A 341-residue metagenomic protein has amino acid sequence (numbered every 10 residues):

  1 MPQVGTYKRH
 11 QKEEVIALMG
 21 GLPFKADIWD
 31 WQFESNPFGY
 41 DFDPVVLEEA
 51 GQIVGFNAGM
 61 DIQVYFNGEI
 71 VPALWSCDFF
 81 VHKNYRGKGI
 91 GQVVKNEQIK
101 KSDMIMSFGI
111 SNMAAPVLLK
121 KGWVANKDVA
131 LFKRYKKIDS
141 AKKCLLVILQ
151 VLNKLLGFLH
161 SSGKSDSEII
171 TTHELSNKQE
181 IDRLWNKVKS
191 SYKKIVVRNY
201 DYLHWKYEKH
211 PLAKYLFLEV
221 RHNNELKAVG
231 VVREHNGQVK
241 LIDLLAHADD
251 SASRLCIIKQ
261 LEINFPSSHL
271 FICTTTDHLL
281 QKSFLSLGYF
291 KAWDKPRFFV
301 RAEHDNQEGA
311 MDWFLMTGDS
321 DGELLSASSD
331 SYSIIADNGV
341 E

Functional and structural regions predicted by a protein language model:
M1-I53, I70-W75, V129, Q150-D201 (+2 more regions): Short amphipathic alpha-helix that is part of the acyltransferase structural core
E34, D61-N67, Q92-K95: Catalytic micro-motifs at enzyme active sites that drive phosphoryl/nucleotidyl and oxygen chemistry
F42, S102-M104, A213-Y215, P266-L270: Short, high-confidence coil segments that cap the C-terminus of an alpha-helix and link into the following beta-strand
V46, Q52-Q63, W75, F80 (+3 more regions): Conserved beta-strand in the GNAT
A73, C77-K83, L244-A248: Glycine-rich phosphate-binding "P-loop"
V81, R86-K100, D250-I263: Conserved acetyl-CoA-binding loop-helix of GNAT-fold acetyltransferases
I105-H160, H222, R233-S251, I258-E341: Active-site/acyl-donor-binding loops of N-acyltransferases
K178-V232: Non-catalytic interaction/regulatory modules that flank or connect domains
